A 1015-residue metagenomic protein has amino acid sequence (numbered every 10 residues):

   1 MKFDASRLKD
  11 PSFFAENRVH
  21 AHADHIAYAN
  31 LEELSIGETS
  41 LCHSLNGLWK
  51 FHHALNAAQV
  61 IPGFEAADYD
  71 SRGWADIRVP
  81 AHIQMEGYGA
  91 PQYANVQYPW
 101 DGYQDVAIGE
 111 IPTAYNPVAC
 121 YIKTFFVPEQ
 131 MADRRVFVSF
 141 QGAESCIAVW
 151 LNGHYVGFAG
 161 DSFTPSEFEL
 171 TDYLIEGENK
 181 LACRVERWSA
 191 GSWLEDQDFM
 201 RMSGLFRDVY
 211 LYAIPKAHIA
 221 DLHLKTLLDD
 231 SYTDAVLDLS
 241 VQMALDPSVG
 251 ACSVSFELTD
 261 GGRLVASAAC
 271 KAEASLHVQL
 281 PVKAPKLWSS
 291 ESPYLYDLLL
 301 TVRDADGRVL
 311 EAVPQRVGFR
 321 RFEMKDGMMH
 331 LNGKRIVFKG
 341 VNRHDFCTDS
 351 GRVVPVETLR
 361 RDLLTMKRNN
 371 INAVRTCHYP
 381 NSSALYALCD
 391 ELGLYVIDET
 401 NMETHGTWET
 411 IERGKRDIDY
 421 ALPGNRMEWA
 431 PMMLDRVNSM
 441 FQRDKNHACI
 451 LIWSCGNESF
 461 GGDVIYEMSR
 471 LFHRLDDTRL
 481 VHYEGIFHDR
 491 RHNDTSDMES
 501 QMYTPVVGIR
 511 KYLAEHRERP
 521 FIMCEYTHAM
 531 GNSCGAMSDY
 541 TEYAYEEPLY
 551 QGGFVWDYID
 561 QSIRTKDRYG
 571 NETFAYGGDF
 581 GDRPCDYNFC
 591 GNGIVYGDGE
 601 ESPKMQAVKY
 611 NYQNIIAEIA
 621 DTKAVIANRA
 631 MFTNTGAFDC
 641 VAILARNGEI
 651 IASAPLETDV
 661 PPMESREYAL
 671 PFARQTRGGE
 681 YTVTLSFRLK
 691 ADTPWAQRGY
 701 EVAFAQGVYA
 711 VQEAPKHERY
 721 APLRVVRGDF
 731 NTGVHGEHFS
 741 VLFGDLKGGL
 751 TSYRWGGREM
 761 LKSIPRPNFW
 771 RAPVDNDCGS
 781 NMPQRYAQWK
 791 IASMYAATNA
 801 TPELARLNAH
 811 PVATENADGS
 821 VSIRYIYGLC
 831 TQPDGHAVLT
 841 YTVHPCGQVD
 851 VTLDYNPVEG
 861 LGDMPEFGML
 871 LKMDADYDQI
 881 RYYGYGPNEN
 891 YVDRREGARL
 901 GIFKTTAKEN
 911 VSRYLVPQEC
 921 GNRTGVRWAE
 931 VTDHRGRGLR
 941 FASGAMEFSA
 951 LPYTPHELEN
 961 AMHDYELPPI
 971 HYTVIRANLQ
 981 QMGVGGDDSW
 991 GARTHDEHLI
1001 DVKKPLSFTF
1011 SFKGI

Functional and structural regions predicted by a protein language model:
M1-G37, V96, W193, V309-D621 (+1 more regions): Extended substrate-binding grooves/exosites of carbohydrate-active enzymes
M1-V19, A27, S35-I36, K50-A54 (+8 more regions): Accessory beta-strand-rich segments of carbohydrate-active enzymes
M1-W100, R184, G261, T541 (+3 more regions): Accessory carbohydrate-binding/adhesion or oligomerization-edge regions at the termini of glycan-active proteins
M85, A90, N95-I111, G160-S162 (+9 more regions): An acidic-aromatic loop/edge-strand motif
M85, A94, G142, R187 (+4 more regions): Beta-strand/loop-rich accessory regions of lumenal/periplasmic or secreted enzymes, predominantly carbohydrate-active
M131-R134, L174-E178, V282-L295, T676-T682: Short glycine/proline/serine/threonine-rich loop/turn segments at secondary-structure transition edges
E195-I219, G570-I619, R629-E649, P662 (+7 more regions): Catalytic cores of secreted or luminal carbohydrate-active enzymes
A268-A284, G648-G678, F687: Intrinsically disordered, low-complexity Pro/Gly/Ser/Thr-rich segments with frequent PxxP/GP/PP motifs and embedded
